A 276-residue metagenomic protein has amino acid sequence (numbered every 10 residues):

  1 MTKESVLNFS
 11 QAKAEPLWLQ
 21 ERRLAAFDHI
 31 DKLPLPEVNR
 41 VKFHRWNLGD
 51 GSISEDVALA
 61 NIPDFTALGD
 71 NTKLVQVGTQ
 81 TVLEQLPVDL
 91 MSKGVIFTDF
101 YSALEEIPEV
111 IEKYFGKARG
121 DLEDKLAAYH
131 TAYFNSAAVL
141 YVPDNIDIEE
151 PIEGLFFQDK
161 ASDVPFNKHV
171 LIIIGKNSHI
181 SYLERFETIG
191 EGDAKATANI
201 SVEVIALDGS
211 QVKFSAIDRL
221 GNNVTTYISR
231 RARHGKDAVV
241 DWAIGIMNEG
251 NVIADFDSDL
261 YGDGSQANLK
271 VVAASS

Functional and structural regions predicted by a protein language model:
M1-A128: N-terminal amphipathic, basic helical "cap/leader" segment at the start of enzyme domains
K93-S276: Conserved beta-strand/loop scaffold segments within soluble protein domains that form the structured core and edges
